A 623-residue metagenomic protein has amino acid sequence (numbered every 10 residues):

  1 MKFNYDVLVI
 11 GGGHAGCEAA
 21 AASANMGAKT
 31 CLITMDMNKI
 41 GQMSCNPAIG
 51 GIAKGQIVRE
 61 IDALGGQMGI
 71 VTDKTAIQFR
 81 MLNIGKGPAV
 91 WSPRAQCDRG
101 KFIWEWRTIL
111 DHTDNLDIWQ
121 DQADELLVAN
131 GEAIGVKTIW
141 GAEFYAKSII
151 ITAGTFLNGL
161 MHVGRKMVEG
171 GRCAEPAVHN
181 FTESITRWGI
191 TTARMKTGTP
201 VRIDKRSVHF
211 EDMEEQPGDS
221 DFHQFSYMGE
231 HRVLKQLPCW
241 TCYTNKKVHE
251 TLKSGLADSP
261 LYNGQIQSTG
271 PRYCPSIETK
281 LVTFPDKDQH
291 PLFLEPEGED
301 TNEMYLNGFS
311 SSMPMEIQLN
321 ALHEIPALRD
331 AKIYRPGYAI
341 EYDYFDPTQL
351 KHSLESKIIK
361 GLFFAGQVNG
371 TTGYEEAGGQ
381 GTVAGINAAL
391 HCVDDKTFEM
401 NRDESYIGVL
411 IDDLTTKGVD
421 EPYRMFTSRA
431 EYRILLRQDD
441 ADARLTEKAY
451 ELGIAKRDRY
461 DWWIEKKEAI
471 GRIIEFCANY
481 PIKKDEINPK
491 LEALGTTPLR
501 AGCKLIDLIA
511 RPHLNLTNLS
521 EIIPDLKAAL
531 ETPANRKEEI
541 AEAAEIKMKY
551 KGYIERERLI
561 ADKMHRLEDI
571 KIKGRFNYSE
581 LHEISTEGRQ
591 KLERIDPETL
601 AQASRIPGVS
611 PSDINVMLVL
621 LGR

Functional and structural regions predicted by a protein language model:
K2-A15: Beta1/beta-strand and adjacent pyrophosphate-binding region of the FAD-binding site in flavoprotein oxidoreductases
N4, A21-E125, W140, T152-R172 (+3 more regions): Conserved N-terminal/central alpha/beta ligand/cofactor-binding core
I10, E143-G154: Short hydrophobic core segments
N38, K54, E183-L319, I411 (+3 more regions): An anion/pyrophosphate-binding glycine-rich loop and adjacent beta-alpha core in soluble alpha-beta enzymes
L127-E143: Conserved beta-strand-loop-beta-strand element in the redox core of flavoprotein oxidoreductases
Y305-T371, E399-D412, K537-K591, D596: A glycine-rich dinucleotide-binding beta-alpha-beta segment and adjacent secondary-structure elements that constitute
A377-F398: Internal hydrophobic alpha-helix adjacent to the cofactor/substrate pocket in enzyme cavities
R429, L435, T446-N615, V619-R623: Extended, charge-enriched "interface" segments that sit outside catalytic cores
